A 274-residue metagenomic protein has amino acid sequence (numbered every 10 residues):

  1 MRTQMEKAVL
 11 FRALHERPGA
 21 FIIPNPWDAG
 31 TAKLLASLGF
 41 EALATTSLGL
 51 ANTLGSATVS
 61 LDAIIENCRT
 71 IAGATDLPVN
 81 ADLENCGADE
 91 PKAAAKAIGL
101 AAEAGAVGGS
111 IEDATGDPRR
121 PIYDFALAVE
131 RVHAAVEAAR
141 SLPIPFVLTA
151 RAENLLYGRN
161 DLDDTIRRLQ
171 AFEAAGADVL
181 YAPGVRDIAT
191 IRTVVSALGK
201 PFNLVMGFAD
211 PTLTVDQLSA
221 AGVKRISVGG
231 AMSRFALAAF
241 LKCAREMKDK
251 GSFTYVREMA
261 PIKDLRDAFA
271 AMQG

Functional and structural regions predicted by a protein language model:
R2-L204, F208-V228, R234-L237, L241-K242 (+1 more regions): Alpha/beta enzyme core
V228-G274: Conserved alpha/beta catalytic core and glycan-binding cleft of carbohydrate-active enzymes
